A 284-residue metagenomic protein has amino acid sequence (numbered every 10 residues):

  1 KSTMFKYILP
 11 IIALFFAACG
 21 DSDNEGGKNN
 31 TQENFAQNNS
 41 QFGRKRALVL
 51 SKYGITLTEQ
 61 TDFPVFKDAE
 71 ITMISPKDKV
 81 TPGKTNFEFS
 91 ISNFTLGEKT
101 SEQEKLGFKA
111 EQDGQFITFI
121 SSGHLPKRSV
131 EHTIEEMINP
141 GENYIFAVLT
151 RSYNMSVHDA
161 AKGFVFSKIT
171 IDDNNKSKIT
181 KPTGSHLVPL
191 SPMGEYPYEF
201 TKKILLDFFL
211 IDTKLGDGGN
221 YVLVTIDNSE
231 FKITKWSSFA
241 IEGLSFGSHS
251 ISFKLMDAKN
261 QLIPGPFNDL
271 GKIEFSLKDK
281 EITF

Functional and structural regions predicted by a protein language model:
F16-A18: C-terminal motif of bacterial Sec signal peptides marking the signal peptidase cleavage site
G20-S22: Bacterial signal peptide processing site
E33-P82, T170-P197: Short, compositionally biased P/S/T/A/G/V-rich stretches that sit at domain boundaries
V80-F87, K99-E104, Y198-D207: Short coil/turn motif common to extracellular beta-sandwich-like domains
T85-F89, N139-R151, F208, S245-M256: Short, well-structured beta-strand segments within conserved domains
F116-T118, N220-V224: Short beta-strand elements bearing conserved aromatic residues within extracellular beta-rich modules
G123-V130, S229-W236: Short beta-strand segments within Ig-like beta-sandwich modules, predominantly Fibronectin type-III
T150-H158, F231, D257-P264: Short acidic/polar inter-strand loop motif in beta-rich domains
